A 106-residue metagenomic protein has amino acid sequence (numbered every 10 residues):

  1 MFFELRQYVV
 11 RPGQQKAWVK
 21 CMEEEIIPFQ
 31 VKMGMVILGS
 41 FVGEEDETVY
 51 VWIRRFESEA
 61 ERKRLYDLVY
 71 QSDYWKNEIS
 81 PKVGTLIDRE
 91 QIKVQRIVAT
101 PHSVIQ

Functional and structural regions predicted by a protein language model:
M1, E45-E47, I87: Short coil/turn motifs at beta-sheet boundaries
F3-Q7: Active-site-flanking beta-strand signature of metal-NTP-handling nucleotidyl enzymes and homologous cyclase-like
V9-V19: Short, surface-exposed ligand-recognition loops at beta-strand->loop->(often short) alpha-helix junctions that present
V10-P12, S58, V98-T100: Non-catalytic surface loops within mature trypsin-like serine protease
G13, G34, F41-D46, S72: Short coil/turn motifs at helix boundaries and re-entrant loops, enriched in small/polar and proline residues
K20-L38, R55-Q95: An amphipathic, aromatic/His-enriched active-site/gating alpha helix that lines ligand/cofactor pockets
G43, T48-E61: Accessory recognition modules or surfaces
R89-Q91, I97-Q106: Acidic/histidine-enriched, glycine/proline-rich intrinsically disordered or flexible terminal extensions
